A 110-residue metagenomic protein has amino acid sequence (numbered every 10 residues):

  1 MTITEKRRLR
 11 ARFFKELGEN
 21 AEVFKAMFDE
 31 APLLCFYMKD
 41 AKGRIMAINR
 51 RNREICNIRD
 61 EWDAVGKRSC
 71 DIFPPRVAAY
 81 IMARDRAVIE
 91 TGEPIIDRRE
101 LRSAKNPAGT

Functional and structural regions predicted by a protein language model:
M1-L34: PAS-family sensory modules
R8, K15, E90-T110: Per-ARNT-Sim (PAS) sensory domains and their PAS-associated C-terminal
K15-E19, F73-A87, D97: PAS/Per-ARNT-Sim sensory domains
A31, K67, T91-G92: Structured helix-beta-strand junction loops
F36, R44-M46: Conserved hydrophobic beta-strand signature of PAS-family and PAS-like sensory domains
D40: Short, acidic, Ser/Thr-enriched surface-loop or helix-capping motifs
M46, R53-D71: PAS and related sensory helical modules
